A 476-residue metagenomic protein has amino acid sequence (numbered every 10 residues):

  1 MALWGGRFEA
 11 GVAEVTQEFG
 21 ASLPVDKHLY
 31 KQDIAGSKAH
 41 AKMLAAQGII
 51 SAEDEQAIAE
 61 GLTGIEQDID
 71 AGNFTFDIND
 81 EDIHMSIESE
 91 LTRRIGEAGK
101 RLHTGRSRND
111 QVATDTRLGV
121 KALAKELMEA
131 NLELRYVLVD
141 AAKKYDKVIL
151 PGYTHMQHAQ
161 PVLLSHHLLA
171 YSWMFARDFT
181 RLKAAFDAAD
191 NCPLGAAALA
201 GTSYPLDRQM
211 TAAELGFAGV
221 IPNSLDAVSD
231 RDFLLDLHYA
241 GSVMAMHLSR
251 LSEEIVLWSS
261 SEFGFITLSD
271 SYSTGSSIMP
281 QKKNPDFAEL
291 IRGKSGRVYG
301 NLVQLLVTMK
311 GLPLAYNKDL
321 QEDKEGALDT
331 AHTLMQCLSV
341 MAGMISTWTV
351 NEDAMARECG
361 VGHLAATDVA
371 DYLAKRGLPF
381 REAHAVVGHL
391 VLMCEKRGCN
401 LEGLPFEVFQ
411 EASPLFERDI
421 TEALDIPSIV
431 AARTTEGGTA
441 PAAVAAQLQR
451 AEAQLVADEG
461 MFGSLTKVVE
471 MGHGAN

Functional and structural regions predicted by a protein language model:
M1-G201, L206-A213, T274-G275, D286 (+4 more regions): A helix-coil-helix interface module used to build multimeric assemblies and to scaffold catalytic/cofactor sites
M1-G36, E97-A98, M279-N476: Glycine-rich cofactor/substrate-binding loops
H40, G61-D68, E90, R94 (+16 more regions): Generic, well-ordered alpha-helical scaffold segments in large soluble proteins
A41-L44, Q111-G119, T154-M156, S224-D232 (+3 more regions): A short small-residue
I50, F74, F263-G264, P379 (+1 more regions): Conserved hydrophobic residue
R117, K121-M128, L132, V139 (+10 more regions): Short amphipathic alpha-helical segments with heptad-repeat character
K144-K147, R181-A184, A188, F217-I221 (+7 more regions): Conserved helix-loop functional segments at active or binding sites
E214-V307: Acidic, glycine-rich loop-and-beta core segments that form the ion-binding/anion-interacting portion of active sites
